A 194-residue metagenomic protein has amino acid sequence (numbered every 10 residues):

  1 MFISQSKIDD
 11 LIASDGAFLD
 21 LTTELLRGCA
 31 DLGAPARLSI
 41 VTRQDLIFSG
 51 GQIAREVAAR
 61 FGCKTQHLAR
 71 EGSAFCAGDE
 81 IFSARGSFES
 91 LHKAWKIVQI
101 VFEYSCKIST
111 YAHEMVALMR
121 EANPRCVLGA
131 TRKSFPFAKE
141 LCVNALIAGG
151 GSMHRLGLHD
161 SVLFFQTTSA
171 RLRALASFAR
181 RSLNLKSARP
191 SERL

Functional and structural regions predicted by a protein language model:
F2-L194: Acidic/glycine-rich phosphate/pyrophosphate-binding loops and surrounding catalytic core that coordinate Mg2+
